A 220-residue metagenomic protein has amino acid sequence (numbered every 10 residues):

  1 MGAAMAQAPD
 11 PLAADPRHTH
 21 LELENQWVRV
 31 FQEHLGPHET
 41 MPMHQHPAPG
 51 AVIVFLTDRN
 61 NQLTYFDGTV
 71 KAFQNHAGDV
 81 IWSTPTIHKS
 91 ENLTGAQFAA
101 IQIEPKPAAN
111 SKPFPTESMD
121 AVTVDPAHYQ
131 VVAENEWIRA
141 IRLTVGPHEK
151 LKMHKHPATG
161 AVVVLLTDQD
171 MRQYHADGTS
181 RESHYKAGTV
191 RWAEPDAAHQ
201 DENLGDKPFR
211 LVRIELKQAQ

Functional and structural regions predicted by a protein language model:
A3-A8: Boundary at the C-terminal end of the N-terminal hydrophobic targeting segment
P16-V54, T123-V163, R213-I214: A short glycine-rich, His/Asp/Glu-containing loop-to-beta-strand
E24-Q26, E39-P42, G50, D67-G68 (+9 more regions): Polar/charged low-complexity regions in secreted precursors and cytosolic/nuclear IDRs
T40-M41, R59-T64, V80, L151 (+2 more regions): Short beta-strand segments in beta-sandwich/barrel cores
A48-F66, P157-D177: Glycine- and acidic-residue-biased ligand/ion/polar-headgroup-sensing regions
F66-P85, D177-P195: Short acidic-glycine-tyrosine-enriched beta hairpin
P85-K106, D168, E194-A219: Ligand-binding loop in jelly-roll beta-barrel domains
A99-E136: Surface-exposed beta-loop interaction hotspot
